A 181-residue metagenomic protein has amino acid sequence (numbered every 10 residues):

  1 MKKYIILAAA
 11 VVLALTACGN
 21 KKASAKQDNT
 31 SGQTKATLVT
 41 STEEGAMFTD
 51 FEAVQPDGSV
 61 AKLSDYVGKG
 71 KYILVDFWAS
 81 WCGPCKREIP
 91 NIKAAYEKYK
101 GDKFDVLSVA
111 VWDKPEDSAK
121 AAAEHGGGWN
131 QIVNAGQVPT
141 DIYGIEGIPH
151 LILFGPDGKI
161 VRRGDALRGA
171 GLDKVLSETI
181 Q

Functional and structural regions predicted by a protein language model:
M1-E52: N-terminal targeting signals for export/organelle localization
E52-I73, G164: A short beta-strand-turn-helix
G70-I73, F77-W81, G147: Short pre-active-site segment immediately N-terminal to redox-active cysteine/selenocysteine motifs in thiol-based
W78-W81, C85, W129: Signature tryptophan residues that serve as conserved aromatic anchors
K86-H125, N134-I142: Structural microenvironment flanking redox-active thiols in thiol-disulfide oxidoreductases
A121-G128, N134-T179: Thiol/disulfide oxidoreductase modules built on the thioredoxin-like
